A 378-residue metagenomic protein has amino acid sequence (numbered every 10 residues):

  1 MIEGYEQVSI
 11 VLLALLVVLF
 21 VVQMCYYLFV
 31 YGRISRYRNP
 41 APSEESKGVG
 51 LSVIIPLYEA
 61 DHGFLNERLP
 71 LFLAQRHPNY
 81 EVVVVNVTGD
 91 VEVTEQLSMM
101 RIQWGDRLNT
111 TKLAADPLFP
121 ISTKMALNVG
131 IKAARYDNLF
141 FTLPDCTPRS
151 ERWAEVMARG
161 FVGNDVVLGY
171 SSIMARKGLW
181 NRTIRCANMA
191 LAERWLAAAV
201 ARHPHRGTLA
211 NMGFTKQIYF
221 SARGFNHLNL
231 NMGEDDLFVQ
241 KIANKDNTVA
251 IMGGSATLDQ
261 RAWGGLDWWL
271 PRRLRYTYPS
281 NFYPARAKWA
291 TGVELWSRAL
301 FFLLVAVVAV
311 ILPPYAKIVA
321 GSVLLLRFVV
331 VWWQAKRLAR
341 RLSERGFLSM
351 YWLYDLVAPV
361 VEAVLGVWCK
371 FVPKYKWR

Functional and structural regions predicted by a protein language model:
M1-E45, A335: N-terminal membrane-anchoring/stem segments of glycan-assembly enzymes
V49-S52, E81: Cell-envelope/extracellular polymer assembly enzymes that use nucleotide-activated donors
L69-P117: Acidic donor-binding segment of Leloir-type glycosyltransferases
T110, F119-S122, A126, G130 (+4 more regions): Long helical/loop segments within the catalytic core of UDP-sugar-dependent glycosyltransferases, especially the large
L139: Short aromatic/hydrophobic "clamp" motif used to bind/position activated sugar donors
L143-R159: Acidic donor-binding/catalytic loop of UDP-sugar-dependent glycosyltransferases, especially processive GT2
V166-L191, F220, N226-K288: Catalytic donor/gating beta->alpha subdomain of glycosyltransferases that bind UDP-sugars
L295-P373: Membrane-embedded multi-pass helical conduit in multi-pass membrane proteins, especially envelope-biosynthetic
